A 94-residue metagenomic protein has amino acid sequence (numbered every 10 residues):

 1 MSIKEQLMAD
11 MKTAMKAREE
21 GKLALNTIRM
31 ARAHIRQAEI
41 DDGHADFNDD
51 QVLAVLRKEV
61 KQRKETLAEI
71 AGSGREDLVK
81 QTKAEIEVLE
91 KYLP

Functional and structural regions predicted by a protein language model:
M1-P94: Charged, compositionally biased, marginally structured helical/coil segments
